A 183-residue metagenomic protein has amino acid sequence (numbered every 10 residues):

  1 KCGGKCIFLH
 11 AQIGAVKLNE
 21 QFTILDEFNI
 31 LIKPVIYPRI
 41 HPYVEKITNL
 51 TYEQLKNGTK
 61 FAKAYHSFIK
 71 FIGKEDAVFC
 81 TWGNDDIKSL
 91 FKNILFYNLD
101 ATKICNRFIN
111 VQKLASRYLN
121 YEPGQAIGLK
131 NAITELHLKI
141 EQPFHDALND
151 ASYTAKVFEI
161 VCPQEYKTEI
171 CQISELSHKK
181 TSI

Functional and structural regions predicted by a protein language model:
K1-K88, K92-L95, T134, Q142: Conserved non-catalytic scaffold segment of RNase H-like nuclease domains
N93-Y97, R117, E135, V157-Q164: Active-site catalytic microenvironments for nucleophilic, acid-base chemistry
F96-C105: A short alpha->loop->secondary-structure connector
I109-G124: Short alpha-helix plus adjacent loop in nuclease-associated cores
E122-E135: A structural motif
K139-H145: Cysteine endopeptidase catalytic domains of the caspase/legumain-like
D146-E159: Acidic, divalent-metal-coordinating active-site segment for phosphoryl/phosphodiester hydrolysis, typified by short
V157-I183: Acidic two-metal-ion nuclease catalytic site recognized across multiple nuclease folds, prominently DnaQ/RNase D-T
